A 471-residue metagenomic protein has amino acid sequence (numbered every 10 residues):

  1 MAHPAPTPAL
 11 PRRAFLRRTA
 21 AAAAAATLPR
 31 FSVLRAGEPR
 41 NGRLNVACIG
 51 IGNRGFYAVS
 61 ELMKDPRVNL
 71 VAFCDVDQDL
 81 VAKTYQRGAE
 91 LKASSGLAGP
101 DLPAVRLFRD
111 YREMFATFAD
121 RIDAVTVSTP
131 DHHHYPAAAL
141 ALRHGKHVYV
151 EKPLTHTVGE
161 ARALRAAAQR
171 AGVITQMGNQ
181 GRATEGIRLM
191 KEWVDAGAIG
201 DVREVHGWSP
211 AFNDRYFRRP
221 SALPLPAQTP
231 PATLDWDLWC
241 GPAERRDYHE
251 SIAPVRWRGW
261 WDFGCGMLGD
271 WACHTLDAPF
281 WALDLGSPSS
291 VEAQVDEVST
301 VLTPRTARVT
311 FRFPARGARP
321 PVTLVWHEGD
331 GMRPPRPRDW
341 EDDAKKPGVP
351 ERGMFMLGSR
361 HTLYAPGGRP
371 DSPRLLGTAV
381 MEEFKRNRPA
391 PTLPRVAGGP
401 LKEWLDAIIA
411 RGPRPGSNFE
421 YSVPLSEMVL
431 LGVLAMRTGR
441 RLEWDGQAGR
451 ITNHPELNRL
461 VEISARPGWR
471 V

Functional and structural regions predicted by a protein language model:
A2-K146, G159-I174: N-terminal glycine-/serine-/threonine-rich beta1-alpha1-beta2 phosphate-ribose binding loop of Rossmann-like
L16, V59, A82-Y85, R112-F115 (+11 more regions): Non-transmembrane alpha-helical segments in soluble domains of secreted/periplasmic/extracellular proteins
N45-I49, L70-C74, T126-V127, Y149-V150 (+7 more regions): Structural recognition of the beta-strand scaffold that forms the well-ordered cores of secreted hydrolase catalytic
G55, L107, H134, A183-G186 (+2 more regions): Conserved donor sugar-nucleotide recognition element shared by glycan-biosynthetic enzymes
D77-L80, F108-Y111, S128-H134, L154-H156 (+5 more regions): Short, solvent-exposed turn/loop segments enriched in Gly/Ser/Thr/Pro and often Arg
H147-Y149, T155-T233: A contiguous active-site-proximal alpha/beta segment in oxidoreductase catalytic domains
L189, D201, H206-F212, Y216-R374 (+2 more regions): Contiguous beta-strand/loop segments that form the cofactor/metal-binding neighborhood of enzyme cores
